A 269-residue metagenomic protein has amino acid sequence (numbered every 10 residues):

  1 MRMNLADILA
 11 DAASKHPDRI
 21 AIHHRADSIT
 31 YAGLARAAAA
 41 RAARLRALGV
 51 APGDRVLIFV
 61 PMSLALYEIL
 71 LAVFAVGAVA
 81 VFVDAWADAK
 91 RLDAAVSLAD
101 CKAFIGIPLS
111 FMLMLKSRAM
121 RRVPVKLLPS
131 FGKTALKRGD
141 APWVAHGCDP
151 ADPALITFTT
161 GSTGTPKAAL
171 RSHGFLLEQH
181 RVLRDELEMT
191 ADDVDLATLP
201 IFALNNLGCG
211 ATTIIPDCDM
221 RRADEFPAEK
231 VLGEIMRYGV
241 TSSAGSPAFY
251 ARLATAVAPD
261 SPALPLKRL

Functional and structural regions predicted by a protein language model:
M1-M3, F131-P153, H180: Flexible, low-complexity linker/hinge segments
R2, A10, I20-G49, D54 (+6 more regions): Conserved AMP-binding/adenylate-forming core of the ANL superfamily
P17-D18, D140-F158, T165, L170 (+1 more regions): Conserved pre-ATP/AMP-binding loop-to-beta segment of ANL
T30-A32, A154-R181, T212: Conserved AMP-binding A3 loop
A35-A40, P150, A169-T190, T198 (+1 more regions): Conserved structural elements of the adenylate-forming
L48, A75-L136, M236-V240, S246-P247 (+2 more regions): Structural core segment of the AMP-binding/adenylate-forming
L57-F59, L66, L70, F74-A103 (+2 more regions): Short beta-strand->loop structural element characteristic of the AMP-binding/adenylate-forming
V79, L177-V194, L199-S242, A256: Conserved AMP-binding/adenylation subdomain of ANL enzymes
